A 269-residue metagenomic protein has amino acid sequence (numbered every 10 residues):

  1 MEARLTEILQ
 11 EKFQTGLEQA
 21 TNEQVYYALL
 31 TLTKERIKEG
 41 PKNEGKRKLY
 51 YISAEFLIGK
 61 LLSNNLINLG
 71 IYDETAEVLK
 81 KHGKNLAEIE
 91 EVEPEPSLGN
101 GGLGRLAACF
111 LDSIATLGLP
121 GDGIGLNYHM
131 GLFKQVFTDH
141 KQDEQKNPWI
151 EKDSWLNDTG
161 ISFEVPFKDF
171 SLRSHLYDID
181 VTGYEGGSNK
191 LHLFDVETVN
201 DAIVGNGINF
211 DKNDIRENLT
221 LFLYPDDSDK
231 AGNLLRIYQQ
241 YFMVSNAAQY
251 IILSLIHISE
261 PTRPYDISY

Functional and structural regions predicted by a protein language model:
M1-G40: N-terminal-proximal low-complexity accessory segments that begin disordered and transition into the first
A28-E90, F194, I203-R216, S245-S254: Conserved oxyanion/phosphate-binding beta-strand-loop segments in alpha/beta enzyme cores
K46, L156-L255, S259: Active-site cores of enzymes that catalyze phosphoryl transfer or operate on phosphate-rich substrates
S53, G123-N127, D195: Glycine-rich, histidine-containing beta strand-loop boundary motifs that form or position
I58-K60, R105-A108, Y128-F137, V199-I203 (+1 more regions): Flexible loop/turn segments at secondary-structure boundaries
N100, T116-D178: Extended, regular secondary-structure scaffolds
N100-T116, I237: A conserved hydrophobic secondary-structure block that centers on an alpha-helix together with its immediately flanking
I256-Y269: Single conserved hydrophobic/aromatic residue that forms the stacking wall/gate of nucleotide- or nucleobase-binding
